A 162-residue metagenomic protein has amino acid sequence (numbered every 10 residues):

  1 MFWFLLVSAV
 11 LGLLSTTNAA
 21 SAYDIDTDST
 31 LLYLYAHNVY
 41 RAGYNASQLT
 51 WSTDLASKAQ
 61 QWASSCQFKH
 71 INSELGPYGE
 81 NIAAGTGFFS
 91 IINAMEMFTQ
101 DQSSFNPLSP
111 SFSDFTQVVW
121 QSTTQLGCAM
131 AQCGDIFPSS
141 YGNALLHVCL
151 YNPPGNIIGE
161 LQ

Functional and structural regions predicted by a protein language model:
M1-V10: Classical eukaryotic N-terminal signal peptides for Sec-dependent ER targeting/secretion, especially the positively
A9-D26: N-terminal signal peptide
Y23-D28, G85-F88, V118: Conserved, non-catalytic sequence blocks in retroelement Pol enzymes and Pol-derived host proteins
I25-G79: Short, well-ordered surface patches within globular domains
Y33-L34, T50, E80-A84, G127-A129 (+1 more regions): Structural recognition of the beta-strand scaffold that forms the well-ordered cores of secreted hydrolase catalytic
N72-M95: A solvent-exposed, acidic/Ser-Thr-rich amphipathic alpha-helical stretch
F88-Q162: Disulfide-stabilized extracellular recognition modules
